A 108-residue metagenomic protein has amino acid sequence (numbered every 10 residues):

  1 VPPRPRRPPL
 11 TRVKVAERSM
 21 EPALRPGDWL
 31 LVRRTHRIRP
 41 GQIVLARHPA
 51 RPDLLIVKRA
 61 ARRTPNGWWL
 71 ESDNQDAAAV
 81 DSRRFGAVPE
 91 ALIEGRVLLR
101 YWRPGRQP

Functional and structural regions predicted by a protein language model:
V1-P108: Extended hydrophobic leader/signal-anchor segments used for secretion and membrane insertion
